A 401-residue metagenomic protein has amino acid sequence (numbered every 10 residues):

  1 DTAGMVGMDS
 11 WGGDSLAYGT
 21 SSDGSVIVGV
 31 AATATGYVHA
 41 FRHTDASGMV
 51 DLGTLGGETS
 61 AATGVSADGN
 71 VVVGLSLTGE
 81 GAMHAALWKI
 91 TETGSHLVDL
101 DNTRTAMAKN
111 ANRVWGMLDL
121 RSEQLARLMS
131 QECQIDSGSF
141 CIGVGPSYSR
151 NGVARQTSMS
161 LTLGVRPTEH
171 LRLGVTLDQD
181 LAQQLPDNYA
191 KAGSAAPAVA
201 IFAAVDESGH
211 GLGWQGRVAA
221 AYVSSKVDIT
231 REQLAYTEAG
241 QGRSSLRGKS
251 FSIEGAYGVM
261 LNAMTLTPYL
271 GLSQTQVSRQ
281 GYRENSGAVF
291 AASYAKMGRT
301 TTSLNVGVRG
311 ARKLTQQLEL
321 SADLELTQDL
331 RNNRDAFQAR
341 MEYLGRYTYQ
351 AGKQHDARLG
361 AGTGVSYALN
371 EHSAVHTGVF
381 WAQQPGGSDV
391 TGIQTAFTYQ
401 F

Functional and structural regions predicted by a protein language model:
D1-S95: Residue-level hotspots at or immediately adjacent to binding/recognition sites across diverse folds
Y18, G29, A40, T63 (+5 more regions): Long, low-complexity, Gly/Thr
A34, D45, G79, S208-H210 (+4 more regions): Short strand-coil-strand connectors
L100-L266, V379-Q394, T398-Q400: Outer membrane beta-barrel translocator domains of Type V secretion systems
S147, A198-V205, Y294-F401: Outer membrane beta-barrel transmembrane domains
Q183-A192, K226-S245, S278-T300, L330-A357: Solvent-exposed, glycine/polar-rich loop segments of beta-barrel outer-membrane systems
N262-T267, V277-G281, R312, Q316-L320: Short, structured loop/turn "capping" segments at alpha-beta junctions
